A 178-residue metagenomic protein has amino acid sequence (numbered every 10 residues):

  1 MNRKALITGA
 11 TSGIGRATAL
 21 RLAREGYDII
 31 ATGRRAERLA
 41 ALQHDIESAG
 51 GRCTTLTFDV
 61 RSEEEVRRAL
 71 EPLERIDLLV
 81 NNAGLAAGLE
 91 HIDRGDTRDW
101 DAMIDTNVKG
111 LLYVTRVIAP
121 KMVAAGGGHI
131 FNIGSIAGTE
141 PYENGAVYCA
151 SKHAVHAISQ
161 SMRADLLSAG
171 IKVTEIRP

Functional and structural regions predicted by a protein language model:
T11-S12: Conserved glycine-rich cofactor-binding loop
Y27-A41: Conserved glycine-rich Rossmann-like NAD(P)H-binding loop of the short-chain dehydrogenase/reductase
T57-R68, T97: The beta1-alpha1 cofactor-binding region of Rossmann-like NAD(H)/NADP(H)-dependent oxidoreductases
E90-I92, D96-D101: Substrate-binding pocket helix/loop in short-chain dehydrogenase/reductase
D93, Y142-A146: Active-site loop immediately N-terminal to the catalytic Tyr-X3-Lys motif of short-chain dehydrogenase/reductase
T115, S151: Active-site helix of classical SDR
S135: Residue(s) in the substrate-gating loop at a strand-loop-helix junction that position the organic substrate next
